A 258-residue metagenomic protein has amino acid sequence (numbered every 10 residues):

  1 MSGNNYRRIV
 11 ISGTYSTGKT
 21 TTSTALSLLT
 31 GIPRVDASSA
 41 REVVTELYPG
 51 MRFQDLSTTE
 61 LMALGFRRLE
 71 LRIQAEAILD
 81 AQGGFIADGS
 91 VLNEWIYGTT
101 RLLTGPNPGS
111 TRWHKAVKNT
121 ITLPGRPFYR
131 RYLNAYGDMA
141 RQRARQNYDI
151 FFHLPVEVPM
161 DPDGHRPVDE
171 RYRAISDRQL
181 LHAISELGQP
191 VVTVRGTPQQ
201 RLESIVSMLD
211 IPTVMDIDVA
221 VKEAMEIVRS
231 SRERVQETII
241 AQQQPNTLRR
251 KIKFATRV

Functional and structural regions predicted by a protein language model:
M1-Y6: Phosphate-binding P-loop
I11: Hydrophobic anchor at the beta1->P-loop junction of P-loop NTPases
T14: P-loop (Walker A) phosphate-binding loop of NTP-binding proteins
G18: Conserved glycine(s) of the Walker
T24, L28-L71: Conserved substrate/cofactor phosphate-moiety recognition/catalytic segment in nucleotide-dependent phosphotransferases
A63-R126: A basic- and aromatic-enriched beta-loop-alpha substructure that forms the phosphate/nucleotide- and DNA/RNA-contacting
L102-G196, T213, V221-K222: A glycine- and Lys/Arg-enriched "phosphate-lid" helix/loop adjacent to the NTP-binding pocket of small-molecule kinases
R166-V258: NTP-dependent small-molecule kinase module
